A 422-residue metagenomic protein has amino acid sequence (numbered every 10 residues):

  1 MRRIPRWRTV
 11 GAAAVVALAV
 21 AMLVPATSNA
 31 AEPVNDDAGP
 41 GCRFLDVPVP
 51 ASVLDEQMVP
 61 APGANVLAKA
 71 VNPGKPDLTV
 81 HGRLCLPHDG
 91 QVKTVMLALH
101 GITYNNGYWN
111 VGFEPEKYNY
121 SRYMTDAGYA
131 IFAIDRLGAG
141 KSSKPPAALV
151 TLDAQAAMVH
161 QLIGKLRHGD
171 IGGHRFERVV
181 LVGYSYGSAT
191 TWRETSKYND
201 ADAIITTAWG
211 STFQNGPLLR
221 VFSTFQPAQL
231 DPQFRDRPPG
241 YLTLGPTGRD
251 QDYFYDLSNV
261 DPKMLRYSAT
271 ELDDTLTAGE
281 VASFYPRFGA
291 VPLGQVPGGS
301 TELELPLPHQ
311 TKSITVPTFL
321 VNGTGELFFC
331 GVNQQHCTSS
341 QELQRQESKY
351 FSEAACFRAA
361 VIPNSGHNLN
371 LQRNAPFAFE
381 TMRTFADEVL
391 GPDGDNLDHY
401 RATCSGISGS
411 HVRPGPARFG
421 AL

Functional and structural regions predicted by a protein language model:
M1-A30: Secretory targeting and sorting signals
P33-Q91: N-terminal cap/lid segment of alpha/beta-hydrolase-fold proteins
D89-F132: Short, surface-exposed "cap/lid" segments of acyl-processing enzymes
L149-G172: Alpha/beta-hydrolase active-site loop
I171-S185: Alpha/beta-hydrolase fold nucleophile elbow
T224-T338: Alpha/beta-hydrolase
T324-I362: Conserved loop-alpha-helix segment in the C-terminal half of the alpha/beta-hydrolase fold that carries the catalytic
I362-N374: Catalytic histidine-centered segment of alpha/beta-hydrolase-like enzymes
